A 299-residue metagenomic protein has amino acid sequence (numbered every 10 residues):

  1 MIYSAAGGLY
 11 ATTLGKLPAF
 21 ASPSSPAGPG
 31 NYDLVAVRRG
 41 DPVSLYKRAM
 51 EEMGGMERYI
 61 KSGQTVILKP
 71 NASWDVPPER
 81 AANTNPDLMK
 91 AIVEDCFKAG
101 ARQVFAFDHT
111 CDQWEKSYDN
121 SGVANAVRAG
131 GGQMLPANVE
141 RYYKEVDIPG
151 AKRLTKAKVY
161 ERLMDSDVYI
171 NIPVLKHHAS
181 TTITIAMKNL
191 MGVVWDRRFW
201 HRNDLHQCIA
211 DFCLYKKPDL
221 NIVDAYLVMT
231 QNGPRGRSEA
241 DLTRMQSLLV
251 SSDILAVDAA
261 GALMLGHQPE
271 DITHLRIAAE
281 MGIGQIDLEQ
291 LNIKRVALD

Functional and structural regions predicted by a protein language model:
M1-D299: N-terminal and secondary-structure boundary signal
